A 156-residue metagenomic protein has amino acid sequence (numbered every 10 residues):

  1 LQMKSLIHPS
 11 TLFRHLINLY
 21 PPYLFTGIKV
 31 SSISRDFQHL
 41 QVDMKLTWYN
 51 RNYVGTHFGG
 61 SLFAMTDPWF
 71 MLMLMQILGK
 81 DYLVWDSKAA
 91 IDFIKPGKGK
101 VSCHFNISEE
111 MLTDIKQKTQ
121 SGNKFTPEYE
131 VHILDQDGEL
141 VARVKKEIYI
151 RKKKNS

Functional and structural regions predicted by a protein language model:
L1-F25, Y53: Alpha-helical membrane-targeting segments
Q2-I7, G97, S108-S156: HotDog/MaoC-like acyl-thioester-processing domains
F25-T56: Catalytic strand-loop segment that frames the active site of acyl-thioester-processing enzymes
T26, Q38-L40, W85-A89, G99-C103 (+1 more regions): A generic structural signal for short beta-strands and their flanking turns/coil linkers
K29, A90-D92, H104-N106, H132 (+1 more regions): Residues located in well-ordered beta-strands
S32-R35, S87-V101, T113, K118-G122: Active-site beta-strand->loop segment that positions catalytic residues and contacts the acyl thioester
Y49-W69: Hot-dog-fold acyl-thioester-processing enzymes
M73-E109: Hydrophobic beta-strand-centered segment that forms part of the acyl-chain substrate-binding groove
